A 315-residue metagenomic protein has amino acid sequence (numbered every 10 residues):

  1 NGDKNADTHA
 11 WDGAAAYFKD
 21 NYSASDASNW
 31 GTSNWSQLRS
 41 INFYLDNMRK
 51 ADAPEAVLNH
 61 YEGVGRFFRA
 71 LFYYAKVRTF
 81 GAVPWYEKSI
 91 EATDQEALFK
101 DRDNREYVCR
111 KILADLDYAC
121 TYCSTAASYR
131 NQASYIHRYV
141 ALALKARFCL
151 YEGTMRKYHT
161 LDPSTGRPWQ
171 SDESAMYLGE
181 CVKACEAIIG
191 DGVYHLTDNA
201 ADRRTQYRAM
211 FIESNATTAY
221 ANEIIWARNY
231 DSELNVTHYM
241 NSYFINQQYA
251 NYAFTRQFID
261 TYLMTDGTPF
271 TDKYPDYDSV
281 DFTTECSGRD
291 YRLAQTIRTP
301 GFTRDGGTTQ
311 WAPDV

Functional and structural regions predicted by a protein language model:
N1-W11, V83, E87, D117-Y118 (+2 more regions): An aromatic- and glycine-enriched ligand-binding surface/loop that stacks and positions planar moieties
N5-F80, Q95-A133, D281-F282, S287-G288 (+2 more regions): Conserved, well-structured interaction surfaces
A70, K145-A146: Extended amphipathic alpha-helical segments enriched in small hydrophobics
K88-E96: Short linear capping/connector segments at secondary-structure termini
